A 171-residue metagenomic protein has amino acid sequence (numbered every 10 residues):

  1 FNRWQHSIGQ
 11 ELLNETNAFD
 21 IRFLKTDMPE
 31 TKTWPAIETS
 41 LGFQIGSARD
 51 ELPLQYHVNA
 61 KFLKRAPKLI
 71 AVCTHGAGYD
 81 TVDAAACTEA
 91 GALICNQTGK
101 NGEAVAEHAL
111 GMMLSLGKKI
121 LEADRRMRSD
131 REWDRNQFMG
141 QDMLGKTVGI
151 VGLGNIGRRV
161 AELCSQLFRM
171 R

Functional and structural regions predicted by a protein language model:
F1-E51: N-terminal glycine-/charge-rich "phosphate-binding" loop or analogous flexible N-terminal tail
I8-L12, N59, D83, V160: Residues within well-ordered alpha-helices
L13, W34, L63, A85 (+2 more regions): Short secondary-structure boundary/capping segments
E15-N17, A90, F168: Short, structured coil segments at secondary-structure junctions
D20-F23, I94, R171: Hydrophobic beta-strand scaffold residues
R22-M28, L52-Q55, R128-N136: Short gly/ser/thr-rich secondary-structure transition/capping motifs
L41-R125, G140, L144: Phosphate/diphosphate ligand-binding glycine-rich loop within oxidoreductases
N136-R171: Rossmann-like dinucleotide/phosphate-binding beta-alpha-beta segment
